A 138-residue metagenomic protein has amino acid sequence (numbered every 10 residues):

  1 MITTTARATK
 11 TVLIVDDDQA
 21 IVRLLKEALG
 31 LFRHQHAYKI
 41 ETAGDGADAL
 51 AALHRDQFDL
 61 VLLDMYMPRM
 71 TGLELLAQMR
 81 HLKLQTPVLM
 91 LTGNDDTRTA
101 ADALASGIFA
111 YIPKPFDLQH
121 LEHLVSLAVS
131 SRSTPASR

Functional and structural regions predicted by a protein language model:
Q19-E41: Two-component/phosphorelay signaling modules centered on CheY-like receiver
D45-D48, T71-E74: Acidic catalytic/metal-coordinating carboxylates
D56-L62: Active-site beta3 strand of CheY-like receiver
M67: Receiver (REC) domain active-site loop signature in two-component systems and cognate sites in sensor histidine kinases
L82, N94-D95, S106: Short, conserved "switch-loop" micro-motifs in signal-transduction and mechanochemical regulators
F116-S126: C-terminal output helix
